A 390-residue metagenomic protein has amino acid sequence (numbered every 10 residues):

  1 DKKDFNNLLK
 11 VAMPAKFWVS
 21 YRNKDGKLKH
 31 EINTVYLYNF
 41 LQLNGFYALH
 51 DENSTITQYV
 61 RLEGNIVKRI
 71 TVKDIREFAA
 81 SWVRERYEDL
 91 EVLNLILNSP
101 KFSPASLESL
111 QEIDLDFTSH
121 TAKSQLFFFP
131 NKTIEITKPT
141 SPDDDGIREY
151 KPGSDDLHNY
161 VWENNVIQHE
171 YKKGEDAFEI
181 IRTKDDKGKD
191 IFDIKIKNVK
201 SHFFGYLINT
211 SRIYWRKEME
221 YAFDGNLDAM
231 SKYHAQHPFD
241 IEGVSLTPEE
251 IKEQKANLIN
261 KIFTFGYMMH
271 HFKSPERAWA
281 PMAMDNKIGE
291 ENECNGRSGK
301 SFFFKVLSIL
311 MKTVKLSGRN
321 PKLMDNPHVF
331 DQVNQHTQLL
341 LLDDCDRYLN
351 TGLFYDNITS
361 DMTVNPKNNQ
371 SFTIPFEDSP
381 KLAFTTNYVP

Functional and structural regions predicted by a protein language model:
D1-F40, I66-K68, D74, Q236-D240 (+2 more regions): Replication-associated primase and helicase/ATPase modules
F5, Y47-K73, E135-Q335: P-loop NTPase catalytic core of nucleic-acid-dependent motor ATPases
A15-L41, D89-K138: Extended, Lys/Arg-enriched charged tracts that mediate electrostatic binding to polyanionic substrates
Q58-P104: Conserved ASCE P-loop ATPase motor domains encompassing nucleic-acid-directed helicases/translocases
I288, D346-R347, N387-P390: Conserved nucleotide-binding/hydrolysis micro-motifs of P-loop NTPases
K312, T351-I374: Conserved catalytic/switch belt of AAA+ P-loop NTPases
F330-Q335, P366-T386: AAA+/SF3 P-loop NTPase mechanochemical coupling elements
Q335-D361: Conserved P-loop NTPase "ATPase switch" module shared by AAA+ and STAND
